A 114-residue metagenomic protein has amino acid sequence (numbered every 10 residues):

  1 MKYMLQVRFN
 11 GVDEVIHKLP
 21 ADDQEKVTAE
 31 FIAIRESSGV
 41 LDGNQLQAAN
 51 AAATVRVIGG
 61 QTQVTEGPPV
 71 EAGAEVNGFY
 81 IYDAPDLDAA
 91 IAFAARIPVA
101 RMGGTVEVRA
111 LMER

Functional and structural regions predicted by a protein language model:
M1-R114: Conserved, structured core segments of small domains
